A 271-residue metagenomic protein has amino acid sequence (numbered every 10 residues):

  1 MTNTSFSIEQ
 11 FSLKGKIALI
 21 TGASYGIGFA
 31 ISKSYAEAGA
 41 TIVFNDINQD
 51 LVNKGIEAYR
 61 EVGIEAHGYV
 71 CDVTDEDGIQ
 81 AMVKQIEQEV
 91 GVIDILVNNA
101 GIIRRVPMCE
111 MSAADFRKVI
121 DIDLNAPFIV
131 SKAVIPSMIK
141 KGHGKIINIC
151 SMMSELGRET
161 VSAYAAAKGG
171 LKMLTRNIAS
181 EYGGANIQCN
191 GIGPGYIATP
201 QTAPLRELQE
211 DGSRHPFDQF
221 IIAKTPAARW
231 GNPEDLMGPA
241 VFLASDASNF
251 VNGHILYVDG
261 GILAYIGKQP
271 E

Functional and structural regions predicted by a protein language model:
T2-E9, L156, V241, N252-E271: Short C-terminal tail/terminal secondary-structure segment of NAD(P)H-dependent dehydrogenase/reductase domains
I17, S24-G26: Conserved glycine-rich cofactor-binding loop
P107-M108, D115-I120, F217, I221: Substrate-binding pocket helix/loop in short-chain dehydrogenase/reductase
F128, H143, R229-V258, L263: C-terminal substrate-recognition "lid" of short-chain dehydrogenase/reductases
S131, A167, T175: Active-site helix of classical SDR
P136, S180-G184, N249: Alpha-helical segment proximal to the catalytic Tyr-Lys
S151: Residue(s) in the substrate-gating loop at a strand-loop-helix junction that position the organic substrate next
